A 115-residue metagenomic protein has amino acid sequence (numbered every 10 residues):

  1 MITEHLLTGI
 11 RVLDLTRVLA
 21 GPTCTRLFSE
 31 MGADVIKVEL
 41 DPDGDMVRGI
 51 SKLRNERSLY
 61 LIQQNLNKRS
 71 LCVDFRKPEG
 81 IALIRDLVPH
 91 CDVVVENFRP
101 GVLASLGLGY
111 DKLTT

Functional and structural regions predicted by a protein language model:
M1-T115: N-terminal helix-loop segment corresponding to the beta1-alpha1 unit of nucleotide/adenylate-binding folds
